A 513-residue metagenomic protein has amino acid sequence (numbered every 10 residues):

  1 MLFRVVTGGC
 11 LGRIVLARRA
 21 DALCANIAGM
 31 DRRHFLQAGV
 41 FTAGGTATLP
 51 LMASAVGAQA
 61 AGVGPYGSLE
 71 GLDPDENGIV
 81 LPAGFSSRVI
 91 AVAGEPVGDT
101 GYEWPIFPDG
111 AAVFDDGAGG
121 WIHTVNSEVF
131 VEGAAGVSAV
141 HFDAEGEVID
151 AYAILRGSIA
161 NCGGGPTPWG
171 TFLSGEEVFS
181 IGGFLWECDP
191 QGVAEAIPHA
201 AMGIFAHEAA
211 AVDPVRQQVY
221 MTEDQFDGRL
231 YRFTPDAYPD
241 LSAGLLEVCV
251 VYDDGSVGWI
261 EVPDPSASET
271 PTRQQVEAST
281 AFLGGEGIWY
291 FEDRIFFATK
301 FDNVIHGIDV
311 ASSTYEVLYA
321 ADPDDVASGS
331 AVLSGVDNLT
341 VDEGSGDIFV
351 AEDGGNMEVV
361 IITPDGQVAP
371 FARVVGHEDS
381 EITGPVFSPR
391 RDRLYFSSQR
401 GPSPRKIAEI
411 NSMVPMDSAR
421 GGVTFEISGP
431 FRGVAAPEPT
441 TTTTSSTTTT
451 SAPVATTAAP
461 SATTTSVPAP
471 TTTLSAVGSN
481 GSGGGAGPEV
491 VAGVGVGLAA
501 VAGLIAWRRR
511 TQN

Functional and structural regions predicted by a protein language model:
M1-M30, H34: N-terminal secretory signal peptides
G29-H34, G45-G62, L504: N-terminal twin-arginine translocation
D75-E95, Y102, H141-L155, W186-A206 (+4 more regions): Blade-edge beta-strand/turn elements of extracellular beta-propeller and related beta-sheet repeat scaffolds
Y102-A118, G157-W169, G203-Q218, E277-R294 (+2 more regions): Beta-rich, blade/repeat-based domains predominating in secreted/periplasmic proteins but also intracellular
V386-P437: Blade-level signature of beta-propeller repeat domains, shared across WD40, Kelch, NHL, RCC1 and BNR/Asp-box propellers
P439-S475: Extracellular mucin-like PTS domains
P468-G493: Extracellular Ser/Thr-rich, low-complexity/disordered mucin-like segments
G495-N513: C-terminal membrane-anchoring or membrane-association module
